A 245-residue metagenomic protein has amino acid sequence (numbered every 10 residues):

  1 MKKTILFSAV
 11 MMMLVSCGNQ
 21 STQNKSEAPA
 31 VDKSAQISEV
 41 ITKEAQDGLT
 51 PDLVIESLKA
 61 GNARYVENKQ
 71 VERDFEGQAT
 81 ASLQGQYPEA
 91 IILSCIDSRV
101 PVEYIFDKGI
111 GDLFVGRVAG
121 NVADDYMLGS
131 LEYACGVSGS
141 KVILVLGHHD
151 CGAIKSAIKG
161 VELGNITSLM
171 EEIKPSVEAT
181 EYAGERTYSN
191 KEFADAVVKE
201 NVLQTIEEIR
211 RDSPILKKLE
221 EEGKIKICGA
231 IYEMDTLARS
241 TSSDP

Functional and structural regions predicted by a protein language model:
M1-T4: Positively charged n-region of N-terminal signal peptides that target proteins for export
L6-V10: Sec-dependent N-terminal signal peptides
M13-S16: C-terminal motif of bacterial Sec signal peptides marking the signal peptidase cleavage site
Q20-G85, G111, G120-G129, Y133-S138 (+1 more regions): Divalent-metal-activated hydrolytic enzyme cores
Y87-I154: Small-residue-enriched, tightly packed secondary-structure blocks
